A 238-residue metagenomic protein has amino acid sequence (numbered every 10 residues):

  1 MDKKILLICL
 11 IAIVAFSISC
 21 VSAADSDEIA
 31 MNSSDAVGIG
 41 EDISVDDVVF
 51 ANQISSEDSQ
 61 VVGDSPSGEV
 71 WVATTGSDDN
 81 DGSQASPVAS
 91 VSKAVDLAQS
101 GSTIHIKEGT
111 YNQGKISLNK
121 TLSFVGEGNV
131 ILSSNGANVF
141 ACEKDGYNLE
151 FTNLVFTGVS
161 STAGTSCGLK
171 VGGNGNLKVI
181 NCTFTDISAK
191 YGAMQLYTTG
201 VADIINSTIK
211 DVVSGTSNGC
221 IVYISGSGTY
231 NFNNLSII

Functional and structural regions predicted by a protein language model:
M1-S34: Secretory targeting signatures
D27-G68, A73-T110: Acidic Gly/Asp/Thr-rich repetitive segments characteristic of extracellular carbohydrate-active and adhesion proteins
N32, I54-E57, N119, N181 (+2 more regions): N-linked glycosylation sites
S100-S123, G128-N138: N-terminal extracellular ligand-recognition/capping segment immediately after the signal peptide
I106, S123-G126, N148-N153, L177-I180 (+4 more regions): All-beta strand scaffolds that present successive hydrophobic residues in beta-strands
Q113-G114, E127, N135, L154-S160 (+5 more regions): Surface-exposed loop/turn segments connecting beta-strands in extracellular beta-rich domains
G114-L118, N138-K144, A163-G173, K190-T199 (+1 more regions): Glycine-rich beta-solenoid repeat tracts in large extracellular/virion proteins
L122-G168, V213: Right-handed parallel beta-helix/beta-spiral solenoid domain characteristic of secreted/periplasmic
